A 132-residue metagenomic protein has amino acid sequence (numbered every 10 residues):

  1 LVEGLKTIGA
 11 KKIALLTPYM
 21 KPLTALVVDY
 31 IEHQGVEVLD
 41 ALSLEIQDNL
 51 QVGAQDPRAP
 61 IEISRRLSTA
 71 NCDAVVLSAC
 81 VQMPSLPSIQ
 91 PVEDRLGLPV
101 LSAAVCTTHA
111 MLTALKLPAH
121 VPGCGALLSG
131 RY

Functional and structural regions predicted by a protein language model:
L1-Y132: Non-catalytic structural scaffold of enzyme domains
